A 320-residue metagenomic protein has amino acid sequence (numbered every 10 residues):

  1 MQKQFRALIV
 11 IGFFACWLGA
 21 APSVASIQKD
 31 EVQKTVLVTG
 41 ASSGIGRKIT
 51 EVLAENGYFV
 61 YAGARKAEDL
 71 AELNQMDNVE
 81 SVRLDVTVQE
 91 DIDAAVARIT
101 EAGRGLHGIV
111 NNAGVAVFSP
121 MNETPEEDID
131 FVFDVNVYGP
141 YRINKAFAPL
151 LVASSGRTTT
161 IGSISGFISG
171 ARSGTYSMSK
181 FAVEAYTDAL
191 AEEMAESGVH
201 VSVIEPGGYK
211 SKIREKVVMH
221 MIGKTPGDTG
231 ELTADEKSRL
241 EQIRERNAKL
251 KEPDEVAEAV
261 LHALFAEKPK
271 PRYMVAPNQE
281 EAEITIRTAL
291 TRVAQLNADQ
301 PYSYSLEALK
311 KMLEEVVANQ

Functional and structural regions predicted by a protein language model:
S42-S43: Conserved glycine-rich cofactor-binding loop
D77-E90: Rossmann-fold cofactor-recognition segment
P120-M121, D128-D130: Substrate-binding pocket helix/loop in short-chain dehydrogenase/reductase
N144, S179: Active-site helix of classical SDR
S163: Residue(s) in the substrate-gating loop at a strand-loop-helix junction that position the organic substrate next
I168, A189-H200: Active-site-adjacent segment of SDR/Rossmann-fold oxidoreductases
A195-R246: C-terminal beta-strand-loop-alpha-helix "lid" module of Rossmann-like NAD(P)-dependent dehydrogenases
